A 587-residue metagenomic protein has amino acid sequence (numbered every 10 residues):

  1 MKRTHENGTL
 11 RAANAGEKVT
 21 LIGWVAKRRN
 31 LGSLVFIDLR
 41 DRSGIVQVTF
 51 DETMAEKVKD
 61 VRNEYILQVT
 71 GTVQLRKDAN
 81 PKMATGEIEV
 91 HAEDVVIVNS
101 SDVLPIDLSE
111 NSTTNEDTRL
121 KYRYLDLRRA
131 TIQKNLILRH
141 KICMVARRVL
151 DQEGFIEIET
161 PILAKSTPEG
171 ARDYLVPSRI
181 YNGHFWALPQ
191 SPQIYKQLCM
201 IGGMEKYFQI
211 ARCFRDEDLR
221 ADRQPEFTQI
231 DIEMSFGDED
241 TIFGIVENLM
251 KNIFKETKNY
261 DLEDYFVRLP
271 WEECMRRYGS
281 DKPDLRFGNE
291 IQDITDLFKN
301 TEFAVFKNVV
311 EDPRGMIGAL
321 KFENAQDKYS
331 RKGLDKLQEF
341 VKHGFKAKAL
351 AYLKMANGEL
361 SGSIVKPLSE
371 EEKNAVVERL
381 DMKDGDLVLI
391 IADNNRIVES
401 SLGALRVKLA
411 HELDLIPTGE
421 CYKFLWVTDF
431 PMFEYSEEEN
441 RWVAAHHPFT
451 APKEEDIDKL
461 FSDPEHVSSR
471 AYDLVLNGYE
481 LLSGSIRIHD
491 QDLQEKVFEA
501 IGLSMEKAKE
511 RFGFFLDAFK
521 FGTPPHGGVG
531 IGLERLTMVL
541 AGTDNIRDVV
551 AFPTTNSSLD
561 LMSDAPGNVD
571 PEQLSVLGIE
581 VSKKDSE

Functional and structural regions predicted by a protein language model:
M1-E587: Class II aminoacyl-tRNA synthetase catalytic cores and aaRS-like
